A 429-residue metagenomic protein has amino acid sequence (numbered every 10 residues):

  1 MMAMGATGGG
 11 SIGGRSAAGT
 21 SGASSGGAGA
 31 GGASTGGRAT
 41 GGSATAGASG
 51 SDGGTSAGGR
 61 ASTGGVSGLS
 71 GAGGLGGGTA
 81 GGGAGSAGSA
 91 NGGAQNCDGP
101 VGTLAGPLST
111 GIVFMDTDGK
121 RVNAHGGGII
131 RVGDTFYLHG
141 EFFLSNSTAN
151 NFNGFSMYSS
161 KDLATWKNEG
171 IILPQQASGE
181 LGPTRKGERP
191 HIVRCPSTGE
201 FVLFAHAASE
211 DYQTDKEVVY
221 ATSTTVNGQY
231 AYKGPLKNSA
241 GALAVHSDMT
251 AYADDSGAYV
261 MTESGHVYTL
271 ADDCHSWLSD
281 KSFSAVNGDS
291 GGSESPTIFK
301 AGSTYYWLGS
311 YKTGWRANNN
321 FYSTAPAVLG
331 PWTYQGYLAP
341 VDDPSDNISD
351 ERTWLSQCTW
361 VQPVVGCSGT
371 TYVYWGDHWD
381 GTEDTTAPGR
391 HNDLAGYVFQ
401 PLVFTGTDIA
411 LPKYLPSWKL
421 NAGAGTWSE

Functional and structural regions predicted by a protein language model:
M1-D98: Ser/Thr-rich, Pro/Gly/Ala-heavy low-complexity intrinsically disordered linkers and tails of secreted extracellular
N96-E429: Carbohydrate-active catalytic/glycan-binding domains of CAZyme proteins, especially the secreted or lumenal ectodomains
